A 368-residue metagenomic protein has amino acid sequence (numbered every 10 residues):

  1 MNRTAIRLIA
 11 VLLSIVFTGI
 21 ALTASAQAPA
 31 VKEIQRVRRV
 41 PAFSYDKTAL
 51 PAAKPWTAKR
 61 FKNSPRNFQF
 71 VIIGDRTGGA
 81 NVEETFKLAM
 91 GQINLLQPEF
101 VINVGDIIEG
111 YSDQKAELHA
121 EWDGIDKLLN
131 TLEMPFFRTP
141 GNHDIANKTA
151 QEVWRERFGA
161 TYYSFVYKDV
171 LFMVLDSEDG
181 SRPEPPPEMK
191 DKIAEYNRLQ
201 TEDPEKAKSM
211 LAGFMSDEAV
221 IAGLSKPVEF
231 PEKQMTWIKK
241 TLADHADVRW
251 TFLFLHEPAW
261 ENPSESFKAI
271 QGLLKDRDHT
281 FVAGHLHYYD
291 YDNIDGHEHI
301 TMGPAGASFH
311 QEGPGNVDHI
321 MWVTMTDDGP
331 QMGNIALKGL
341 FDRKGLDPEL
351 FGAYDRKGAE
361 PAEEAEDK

Functional and structural regions predicted by a protein language model:
M1-R7: Positively charged n-region of N-terminal signal peptides that target proteins for export
I9-A21: Bacterial N-terminal signal peptides
A21-A28: Signal peptide processing junction and immediate N-terminal pro/mature segment of secreted/exported proteins
A28-H119, K233, K240, K368: N-terminal active-site segment of His-dependent metallophosphoesterases
E33-P55, K62, K115-H245, W250 (+4 more regions): Extended active-site neighborhood of metal-dependent phosphoesterases/phosphodiesterases
D75, G105-D106, G141-N142, H256 (+1 more regions): Active-site glycine-centered loops adjacent to acidic/histidine catalytic or metal-binding residues that shape
I108, T241-E261: Short acidic, glycine-rich surface-loop motifs adjacent to enzyme active sites
G329-K368: Acidic, His/Gly-rich catalytic cores of divalent-metal-dependent hydrolytic chemistry
